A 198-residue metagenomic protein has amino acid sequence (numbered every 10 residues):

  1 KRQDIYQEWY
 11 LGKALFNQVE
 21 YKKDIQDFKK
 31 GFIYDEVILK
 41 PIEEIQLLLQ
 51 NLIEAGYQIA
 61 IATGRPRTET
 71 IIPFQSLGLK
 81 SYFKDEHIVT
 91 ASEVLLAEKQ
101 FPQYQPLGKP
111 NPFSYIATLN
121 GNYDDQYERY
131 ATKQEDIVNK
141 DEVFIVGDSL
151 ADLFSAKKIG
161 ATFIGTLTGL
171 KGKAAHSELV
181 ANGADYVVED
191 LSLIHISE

Functional and structural regions predicted by a protein language model:
K1-Y34, E43-E54: A metal-dependent, Asp-based hydrolase signature
K29, I33-Y34, I38-I42, A60 (+4 more regions): Substrate-recognition "cap/lid" segment bordering the active-site pocket of phosphatases
L47, V188-D190: Short, intrinsically disordered, charge-balanced linker/junction segments flanking boundaries in proteins
Y57: Conserved redox-cofactor binding core of oxidoreductases
G64, L167-L170, L191: Short secondary-structure boundary segments
V89, V187-V188: A structural signal for hydrophobic residues in beta-strands of small regulatory alpha/beta folds
F144-Y186: Acidic, Mg2+-coordinating phosphoryl-transfer loop and its flanking beta/alpha structural elements, shared across
H195-E198: Conserved small/polar residues in nucleotide/adenosyl-binding loops
